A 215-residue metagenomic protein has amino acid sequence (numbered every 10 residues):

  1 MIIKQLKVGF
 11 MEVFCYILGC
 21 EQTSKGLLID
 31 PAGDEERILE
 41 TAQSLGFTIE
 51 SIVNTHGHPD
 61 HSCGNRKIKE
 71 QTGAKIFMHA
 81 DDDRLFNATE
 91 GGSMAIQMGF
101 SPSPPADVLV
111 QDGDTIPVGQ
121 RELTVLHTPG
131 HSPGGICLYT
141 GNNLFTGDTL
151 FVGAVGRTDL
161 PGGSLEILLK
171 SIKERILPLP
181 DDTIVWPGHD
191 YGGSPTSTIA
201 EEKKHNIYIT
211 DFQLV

Functional and structural regions predicted by a protein language model:
M1-L45, C137-G147: Conserved beta-strand hairpin/beta-sheet module of binuclear metal-dependent hydrolase folds, prominently
K4, V53, T124: Conserved Rossmann-like nucleotide-binding pocket used by diverse enzymes that bind dinucleotide cofactors
L6-K7, G99, P105-D107, H127-P129: Short Gly/Pro-enriched turn/cap motifs at secondary-structure boundaries
L18, T55, T128: Conserved S/T- and glycine-rich ATP-binding loop of Class I adenylate-forming
Q22, G33, P59, D82 (+4 more regions): Short, glycine/acidic-enriched loop or turn micro-motifs at the edges of active sites
T23-G26, G33-V118, K204-F212: Active-site HxH/HxHxD metal-binding segment of metal-dependent hydrolases
I29, F77-M78, T146, P187: Hydrophobic residues in well-ordered beta-strands that form the structural core
G91-M94, T115, R121-L214: Metallo-beta-lactamase
